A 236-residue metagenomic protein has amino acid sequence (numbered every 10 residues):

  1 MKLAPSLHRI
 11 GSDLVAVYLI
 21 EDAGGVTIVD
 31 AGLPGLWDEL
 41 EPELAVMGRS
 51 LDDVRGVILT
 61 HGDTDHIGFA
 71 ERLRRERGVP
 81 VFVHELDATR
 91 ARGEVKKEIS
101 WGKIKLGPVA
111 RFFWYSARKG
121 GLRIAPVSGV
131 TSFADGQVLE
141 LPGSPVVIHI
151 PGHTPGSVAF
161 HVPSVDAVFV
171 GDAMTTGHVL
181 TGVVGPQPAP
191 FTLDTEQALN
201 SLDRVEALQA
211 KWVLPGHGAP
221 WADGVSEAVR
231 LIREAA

Functional and structural regions predicted by a protein language model:
M1-M47, A159-G171, T175-T176: Conserved beta-strand hairpin/beta-sheet module of binuclear metal-dependent hydrolase folds, prominently
L3, E76-R77, Q209: Short, structured coil segments at secondary-structure junctions
S6, I20, D30, L40 (+8 more regions): Divalent metal-coordination and catalytic microenvironments
L19, D53-R77, V81, A88 (+4 more regions): Soluble, non-transmembrane catalytic domains of enzymes that act on hydrophobic metabolites at membranes
L33-G35, L122-S128, V138, S144-P151 (+1 more regions): Metallo-beta-lactamase
E43, F69, S201, A228-L231: A general structural detector for well-ordered alpha-helical segments in enzyme core domains, enriched
A45-T131: Active-site HxH/HxHxD metal-binding segment of metal-dependent hydrolases
A222-A236: Short, electropositive alpha-helical surface patch
